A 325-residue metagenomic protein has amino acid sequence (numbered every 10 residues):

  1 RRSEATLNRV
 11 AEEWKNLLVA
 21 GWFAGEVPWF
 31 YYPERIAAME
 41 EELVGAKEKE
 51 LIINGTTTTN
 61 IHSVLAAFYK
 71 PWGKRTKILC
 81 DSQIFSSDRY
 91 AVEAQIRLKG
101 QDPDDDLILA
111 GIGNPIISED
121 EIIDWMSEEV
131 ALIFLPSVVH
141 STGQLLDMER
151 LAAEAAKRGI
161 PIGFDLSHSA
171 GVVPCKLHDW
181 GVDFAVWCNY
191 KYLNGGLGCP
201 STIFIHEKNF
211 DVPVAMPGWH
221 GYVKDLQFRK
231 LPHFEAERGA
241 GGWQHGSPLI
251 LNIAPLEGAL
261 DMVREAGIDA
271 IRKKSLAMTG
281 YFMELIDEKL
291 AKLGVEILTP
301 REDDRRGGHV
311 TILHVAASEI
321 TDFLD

Functional and structural regions predicted by a protein language model:
R1-D325: Pyridoxal 5′-phosphate
